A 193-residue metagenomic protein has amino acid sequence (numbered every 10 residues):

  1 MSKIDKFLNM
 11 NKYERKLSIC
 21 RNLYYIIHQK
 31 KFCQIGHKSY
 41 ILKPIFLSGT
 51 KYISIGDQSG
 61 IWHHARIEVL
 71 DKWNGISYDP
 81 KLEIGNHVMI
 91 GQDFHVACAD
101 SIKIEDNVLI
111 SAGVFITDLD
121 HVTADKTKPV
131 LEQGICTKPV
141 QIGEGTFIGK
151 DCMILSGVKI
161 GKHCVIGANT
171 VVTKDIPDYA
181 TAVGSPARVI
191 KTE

Functional and structural regions predicted by a protein language model:
M1-K38, Q58, N107, G113-V114 (+5 more regions): Terminal amphipathic alpha-helical/low-complexity segments used for targeting or macromolecular assembly
S48-V158, S185, E193: Flexible, glycine/small-residue-enriched loop-and-beta-strand segment within the central core of proteins
K150, A168, D178: Catalytic-loop Lys-Pro-X-Asn motif of eukaryotic-like protein kinases
V158, N169-T170, I176, S185: Short beta-to-alpha loop/turn elements within the nucleotide-binding domains of ABC transporters
G161-C164, P177-Y179: Conserved catalytic segment of ABC-fold P-loop ATPases
A182: Conserved active-site beta-strand element of glycosyltransferases/polysaccharide synthases
